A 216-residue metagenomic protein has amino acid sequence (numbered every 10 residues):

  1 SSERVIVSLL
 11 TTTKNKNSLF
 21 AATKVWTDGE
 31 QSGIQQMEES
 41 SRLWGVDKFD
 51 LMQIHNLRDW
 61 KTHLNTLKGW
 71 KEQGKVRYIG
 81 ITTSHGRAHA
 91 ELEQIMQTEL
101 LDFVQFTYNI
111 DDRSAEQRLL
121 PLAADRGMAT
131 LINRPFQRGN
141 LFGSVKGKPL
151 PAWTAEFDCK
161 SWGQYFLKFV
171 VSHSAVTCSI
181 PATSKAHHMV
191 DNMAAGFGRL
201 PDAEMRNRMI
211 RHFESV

Functional and structural regions predicted by a protein language model:
S1-L19: N-terminal binding-site loop/beta-alpha segment at the start of enzyme catalytic domains that lines or forms
S1-S2, G86-R87, D112, G139-N140 (+1 more regions): Short secondary-structure capping/turn micro-motifs that flank functional sites
S1-V5, T82, F136: Short, solvent-exposed turn/loop segments enriched in Gly/Ser/Thr/Pro and often Arg
E3-V5, W60, H89-A90, F142-G143: Short Asp/Glu-rich motifs
I6-L9, L67, L92-I95, A123 (+1 more regions): Hydrophobic packing residues within well-ordered alpha-helices of enzyme cores
A22-Q31, T82-H85, L150-K160: Active-site mouth loops of central-metabolism enzymes
T27-R118, D125-L131, S172: Glycine/proline-rich, positively charged, aromatic-decorated active-site loop/lid region on the catalytic face
T98-F103, R118-V216: Structured C-terminal cap/extension of enzyme domains
